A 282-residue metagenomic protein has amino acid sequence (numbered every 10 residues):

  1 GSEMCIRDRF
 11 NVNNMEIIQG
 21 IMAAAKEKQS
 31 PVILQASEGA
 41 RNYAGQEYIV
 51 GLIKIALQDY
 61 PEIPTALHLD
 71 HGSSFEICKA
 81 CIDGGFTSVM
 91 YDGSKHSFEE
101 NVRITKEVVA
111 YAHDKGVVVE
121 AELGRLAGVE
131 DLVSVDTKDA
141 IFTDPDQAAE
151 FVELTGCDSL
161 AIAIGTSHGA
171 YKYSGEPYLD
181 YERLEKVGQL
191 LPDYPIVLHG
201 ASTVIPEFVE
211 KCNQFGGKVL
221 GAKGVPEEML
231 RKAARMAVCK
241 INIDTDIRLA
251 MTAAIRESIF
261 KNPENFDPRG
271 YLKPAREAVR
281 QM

Functional and structural regions predicted by a protein language model:
G1-I6: Short, small-residue-biased leader/transition segments that mark boundaries at the very start of proteins
R7-N13, A40-R41, P274: A short N-terminal beta->alpha junction/helix N-cap motif
M15-Q35, G39, E47-E62, G72-P195 (+4 more regions): Alpha/beta enzyme core
A44: Metal-cofactor-binding active-site regions of metalloenzymes
V197-G200: Generic long, charged, amphipathic alpha-helical segments
Q214, V225-M282: C-terminal alpha-helical cap/extension of soluble enzyme domains
